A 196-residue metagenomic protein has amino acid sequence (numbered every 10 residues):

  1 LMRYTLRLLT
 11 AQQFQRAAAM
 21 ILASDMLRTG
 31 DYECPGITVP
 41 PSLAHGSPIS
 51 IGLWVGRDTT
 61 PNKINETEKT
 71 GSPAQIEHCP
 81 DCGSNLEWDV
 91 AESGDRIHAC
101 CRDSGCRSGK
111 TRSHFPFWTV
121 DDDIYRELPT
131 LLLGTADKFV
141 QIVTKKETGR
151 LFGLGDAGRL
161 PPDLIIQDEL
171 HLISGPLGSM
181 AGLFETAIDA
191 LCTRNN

Functional and structural regions predicted by a protein language model:
L1-L8, G46-G56, C101, L133 (+1 more regions): Extended hydrophobic secondary-structure segments that form protein cores and membrane-embedded regions
L1-M26, L53-T59, A136-Q141: Conserved Walker A/P-loop ATP-binding site and its immediately adjacent core in helicase/helicase-like ATPase domains
R3, G46-P48, D81, D95-R96 (+3 more regions): Short, well-ordered loop/turn elements at secondary-structure boundaries
F14-M26, E147, F184-C192: Short, well-ordered amphipathic alpha-helices
A23-S50, G105-R107: Short mixed-charge
T59-D121: Cys/His-rich short segments
I64-T70, S113-D122, A136-L160: Conserved RecA-like ASCE ATPase "motif II neighborhood" in helicase/translocase motors
P129, D137, Q141, L151-N195: SF2 helicase catalytic motif II
